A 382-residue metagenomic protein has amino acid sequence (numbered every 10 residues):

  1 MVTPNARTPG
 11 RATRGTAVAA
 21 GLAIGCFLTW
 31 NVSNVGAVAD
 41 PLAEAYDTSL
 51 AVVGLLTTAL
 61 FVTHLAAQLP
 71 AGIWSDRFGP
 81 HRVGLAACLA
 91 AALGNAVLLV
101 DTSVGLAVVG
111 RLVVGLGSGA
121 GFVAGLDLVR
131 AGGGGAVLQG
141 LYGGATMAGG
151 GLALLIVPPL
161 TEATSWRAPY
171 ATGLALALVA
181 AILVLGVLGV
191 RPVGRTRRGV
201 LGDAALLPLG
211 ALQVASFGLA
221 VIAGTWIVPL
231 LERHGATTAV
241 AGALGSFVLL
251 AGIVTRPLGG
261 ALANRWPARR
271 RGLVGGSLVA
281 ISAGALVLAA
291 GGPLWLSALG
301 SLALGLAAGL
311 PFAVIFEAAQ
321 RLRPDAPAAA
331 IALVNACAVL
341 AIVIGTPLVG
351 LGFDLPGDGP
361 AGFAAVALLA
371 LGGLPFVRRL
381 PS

Functional and structural regions predicted by a protein language model:
V35-G36, A205-P257: Extracytoplasmic gate region of multi-pass secondary transporters
D47, G79, V100-L106, P267 (+1 more regions): Helix-breaking motifs and short loop linkers at transmembrane-helix boundaries and internal kinks in secondary membrane
A66-T102: Conserved MFS/SLC helix-loop-helix module at the cytosolic interface between two early adjacent transmembrane helices
A67-G79, T255-A268, F353-D354: Helix-to-loop junctions at the C-terminal end of transmembrane segments in multipass secondary transporters
G110-T146: Cytoplasmic helix-loop-helix junction between adjacent transmembrane helices in 12-TM secondary transporters
G134-G135, G140-L188: Helix-loop-helix hairpin linking two adjacent transmembrane segments in secondary transporters
R269-I315: C-terminal transmembrane helical hairpin of 12-TM major facilitator-type secondary transporters
R321-D358: A late C-terminal transmembrane helix in Major Facilitator Superfamily
